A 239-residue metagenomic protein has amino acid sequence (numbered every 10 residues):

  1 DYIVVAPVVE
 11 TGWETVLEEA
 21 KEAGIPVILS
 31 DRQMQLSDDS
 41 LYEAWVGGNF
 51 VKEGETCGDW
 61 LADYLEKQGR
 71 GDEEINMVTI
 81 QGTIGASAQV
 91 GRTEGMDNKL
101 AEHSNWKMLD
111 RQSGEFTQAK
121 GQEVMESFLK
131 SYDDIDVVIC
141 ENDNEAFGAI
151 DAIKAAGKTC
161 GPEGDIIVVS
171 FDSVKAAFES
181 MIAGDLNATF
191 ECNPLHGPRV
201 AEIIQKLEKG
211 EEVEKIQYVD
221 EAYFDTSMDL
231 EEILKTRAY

Functional and structural regions predicted by a protein language model:
D1-I25, M96, D110-E179: Hydrophobic alpha-helical
Y2, P7, E43-W45, I75-I84: Short beta-strand segments enriched in small/hydrophobic residues
T15-K52, N76, V174-S180, S227: Flexible loop/hinge segments that line or gate small-molecule binding clefts
W45-E74, K120-Q122, S173-A177, C192-K209: Hydrophobic alpha-helical segments within soluble ligand-binding/sensing domains
E53-W60, S87-W106, K120, V124 (+1 more regions): Short, solvent-exposed amphipathic alpha-helices that sit in or adjacent to ligand/effector-binding or catalytic
E74-A88, K99-L100, C192-Y239: Hinge/cleft segment of the Venus flytrap/periplasmic-binding protein
N76-T79, D97-Q118, D220: Short beta-strand elements in bilobed, periplasmic/extracellular small-molecule ligand-binding domains
A183-F190: Rossmann-fold dehydrogenase core element
